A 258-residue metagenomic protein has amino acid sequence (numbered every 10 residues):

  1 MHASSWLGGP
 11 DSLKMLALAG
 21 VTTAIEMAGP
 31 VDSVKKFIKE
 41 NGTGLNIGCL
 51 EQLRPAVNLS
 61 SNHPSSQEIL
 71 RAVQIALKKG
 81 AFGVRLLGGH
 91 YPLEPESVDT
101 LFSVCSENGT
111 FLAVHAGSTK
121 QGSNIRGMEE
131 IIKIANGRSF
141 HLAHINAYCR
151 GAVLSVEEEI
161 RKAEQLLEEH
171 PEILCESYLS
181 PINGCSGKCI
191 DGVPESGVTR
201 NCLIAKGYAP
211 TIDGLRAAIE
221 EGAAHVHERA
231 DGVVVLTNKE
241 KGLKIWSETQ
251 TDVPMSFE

Functional and structural regions predicted by a protein language model:
M1-L7, G88, L112-T119: Histidine-centered catalytic micro-motifs
H2, R54, T119, A147-Y148 (+1 more regions): Short, glycine-/Ser/Thr-/acidic-enriched flexible segments
H2-S4, H115, H141-N146, R150: Histidine-centered active-site/metal-ligand motif
G8-Y91, V104-C105, G109-T110, S177-S180: Divalent-metal coordination cores built from histidine and acidic residues
K36-K39, N58-P64, P95-V98, N124-M128 (+2 more regions): Short acidic, glycine/serine/threonine-rich loops at helix termini
S66-K79, E94-S106, Q121-N136: Structured alpha-helical segments in the cores of large, soluble enzyme domains
V73-L93, I145-E258: Active-site neighborhoods of metal-dependent hydrolases
E107-N108, R138, E169-P171: Helix C-cap/helix->beta junction micro-motif
